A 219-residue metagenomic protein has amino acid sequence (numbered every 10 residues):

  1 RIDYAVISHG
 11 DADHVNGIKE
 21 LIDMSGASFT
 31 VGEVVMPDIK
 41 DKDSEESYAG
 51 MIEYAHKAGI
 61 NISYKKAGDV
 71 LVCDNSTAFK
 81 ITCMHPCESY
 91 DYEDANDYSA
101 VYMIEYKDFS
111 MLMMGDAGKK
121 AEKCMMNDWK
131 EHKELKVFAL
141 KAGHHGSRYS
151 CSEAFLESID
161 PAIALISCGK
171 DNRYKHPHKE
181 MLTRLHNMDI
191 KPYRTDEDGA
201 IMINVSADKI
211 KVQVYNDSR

Functional and structural regions predicted by a protein language model:
R1-R219: Non-globular, low-confidence helical/coil segments that flank catalytic cores
